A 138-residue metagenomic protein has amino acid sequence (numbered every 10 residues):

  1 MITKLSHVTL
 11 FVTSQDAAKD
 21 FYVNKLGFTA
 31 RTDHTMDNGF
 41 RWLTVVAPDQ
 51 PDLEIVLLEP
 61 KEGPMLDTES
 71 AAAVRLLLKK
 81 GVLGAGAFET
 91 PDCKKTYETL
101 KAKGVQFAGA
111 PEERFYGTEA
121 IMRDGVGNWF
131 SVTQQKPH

Functional and structural regions predicted by a protein language model:
M1, L10, R31-D33, R41-V46 (+1 more regions): Vicinal oxygen chelate
I2, F11-E62: Core segments of cupin and vicinal oxygen chelate
L5-H7, V82-A85: Eukaryotic phosphotyrosine signaling hubs
S14-Q15, L66-S70, T90-P91: Short hydrophobic/aromatic-rich motifs at helix boundaries and adjacent loops
L58-A71, G109, E113, Q134-P137: Acetyl-CoA-dependent GNAT
V74-L76: C-terminal alpha-helical "lid/dimerization" subdomain adjacent to the S-adenosyl-L-methionine
